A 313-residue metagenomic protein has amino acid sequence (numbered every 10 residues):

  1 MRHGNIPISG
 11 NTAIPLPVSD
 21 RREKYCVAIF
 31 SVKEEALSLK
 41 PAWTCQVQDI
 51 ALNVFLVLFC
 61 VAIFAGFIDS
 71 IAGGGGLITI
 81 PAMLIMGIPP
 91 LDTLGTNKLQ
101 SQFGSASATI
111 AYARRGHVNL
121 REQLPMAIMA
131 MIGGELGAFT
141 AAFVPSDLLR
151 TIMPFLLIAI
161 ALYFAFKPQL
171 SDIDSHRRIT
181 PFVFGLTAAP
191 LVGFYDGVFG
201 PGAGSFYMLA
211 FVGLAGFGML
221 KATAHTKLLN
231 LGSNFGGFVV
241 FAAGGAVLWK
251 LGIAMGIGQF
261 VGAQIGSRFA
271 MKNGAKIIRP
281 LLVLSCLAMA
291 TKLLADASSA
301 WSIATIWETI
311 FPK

Functional and structural regions predicted by a protein language model:
W43-P89, D174-T223, E308-K313: Selected transmembrane alpha-helices and immediately adjacent juxtamembrane segments of polytopic inner-membrane
F55, K98, P154-L157, A161 (+3 more regions): Residues within membrane-spanning alpha-helices of integral membrane proteins, especially the hydrophobic core/packing
F59, I63, F67, K98 (+9 more regions): Residue-level signature of the transmembrane alpha-helical core of multi-pass small-molecule transporters
I88-N97, R121-P125, G216-K227: Membrane-interface alpha-helices at helix entry/exit sites of multi-pass transporters
G95-L148, N234-P280: Selective hydrophobic functional segments
S107-H117, P154-R178, A288-A304: Transmembrane helix exit motif
L120-M129, M153, H176-F182, A224-L229 (+1 more regions): Cytoplasmic-side transmembrane-helix entry/capping segments in multi-pass membrane proteins
